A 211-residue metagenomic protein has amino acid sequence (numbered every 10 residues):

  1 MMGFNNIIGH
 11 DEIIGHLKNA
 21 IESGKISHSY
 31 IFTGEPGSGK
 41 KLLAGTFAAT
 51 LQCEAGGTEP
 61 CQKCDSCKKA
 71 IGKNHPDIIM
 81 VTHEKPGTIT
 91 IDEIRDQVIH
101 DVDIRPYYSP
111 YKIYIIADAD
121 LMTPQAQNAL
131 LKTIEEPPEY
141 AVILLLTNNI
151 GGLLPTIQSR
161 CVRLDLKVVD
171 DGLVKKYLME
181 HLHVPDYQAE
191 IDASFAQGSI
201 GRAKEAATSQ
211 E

Functional and structural regions predicted by a protein language model:
M1-T50, K69, E139-Y140, N149-E211: Charged, glycine-rich active-site and insertion segments that engage polyanionic ligands
M2-Q125: Clamp-loader machinery-focused feature within the broader ASCE/P-loop NTPase space
C61, Y108-I113, L144-T147, V174-Y177 (+1 more regions): Short C-terminal domain-edge/linker segments immediately following a structured domain
D118-A119, L145-I150: A short beta-strand-to-loop transition that corresponds to the Sensor-1 phosphate-sensing loop of AAA+ P-loop ATPases
N128-L145: Conserved catalytic/switch belt of AAA+ P-loop NTPases
